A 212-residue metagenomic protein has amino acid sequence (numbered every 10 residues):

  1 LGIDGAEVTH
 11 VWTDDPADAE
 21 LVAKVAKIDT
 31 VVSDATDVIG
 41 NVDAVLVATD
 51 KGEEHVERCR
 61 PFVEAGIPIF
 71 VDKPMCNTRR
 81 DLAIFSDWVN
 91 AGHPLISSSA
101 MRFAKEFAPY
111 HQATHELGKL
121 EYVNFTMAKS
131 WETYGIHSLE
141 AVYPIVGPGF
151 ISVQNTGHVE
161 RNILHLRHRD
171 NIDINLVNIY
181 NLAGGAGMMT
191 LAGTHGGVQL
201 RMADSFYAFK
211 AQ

Functional and structural regions predicted by a protein language model:
L1-A65, I84, N90-A91, P148 (+2 more regions): N-terminal glycine-/serine-/threonine-rich beta1-alpha1-beta2 phosphate-ribose binding loop of Rossmann-like
G2-G5, A186-Q212: C-terminal glycine/acidic-rich active-site capping loop/insertion
W12, L120-A186, D204: Rossmann-like dinucleotide-binding domain that binds NAD(P)(H)
A19, H55, F107, S138-L139 (+1 more regions): A general structural signal for well-ordered alpha-helical segments in protein cores
V32-S33, V71, S99, Q154-G157: Short loop/edge segments at beta-strand edges and connector loops that shape dinucleotide/nucleotide cofactor-binding
A48-T49, D72, G193: Short, well-ordered coil/turn residues at beta-beta hairpins and beta-strand->alpha-helix junctions within
D50-E53, M75-C76, M101-F103, G157-V159 (+1 more regions): Short beta->alpha connector loops
F70, M75-T133: A contiguous active-site-proximal alpha/beta segment in oxidoreductase catalytic domains
